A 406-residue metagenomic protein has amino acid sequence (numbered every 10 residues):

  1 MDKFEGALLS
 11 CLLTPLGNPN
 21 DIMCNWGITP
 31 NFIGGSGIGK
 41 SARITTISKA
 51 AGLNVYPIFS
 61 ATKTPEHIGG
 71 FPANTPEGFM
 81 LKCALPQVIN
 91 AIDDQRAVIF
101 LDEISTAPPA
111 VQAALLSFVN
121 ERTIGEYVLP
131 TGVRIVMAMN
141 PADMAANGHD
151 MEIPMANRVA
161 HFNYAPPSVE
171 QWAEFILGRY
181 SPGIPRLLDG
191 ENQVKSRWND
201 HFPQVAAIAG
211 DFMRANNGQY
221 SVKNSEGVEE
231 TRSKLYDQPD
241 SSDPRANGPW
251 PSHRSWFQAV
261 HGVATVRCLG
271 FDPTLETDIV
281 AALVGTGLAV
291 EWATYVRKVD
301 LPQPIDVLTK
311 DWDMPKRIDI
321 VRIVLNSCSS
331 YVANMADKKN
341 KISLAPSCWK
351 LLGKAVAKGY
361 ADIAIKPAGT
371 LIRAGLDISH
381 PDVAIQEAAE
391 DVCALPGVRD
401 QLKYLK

Functional and structural regions predicted by a protein language model:
M1-A215: AAA+ P-loop NTPase catalytic core and its hallmark functional loops
M1-P65, E291-K406: AAA+ P-loop NTPase catalytic core
S181-T370: Alpha-helical lid/collar subdomain of P-loop NTPases
